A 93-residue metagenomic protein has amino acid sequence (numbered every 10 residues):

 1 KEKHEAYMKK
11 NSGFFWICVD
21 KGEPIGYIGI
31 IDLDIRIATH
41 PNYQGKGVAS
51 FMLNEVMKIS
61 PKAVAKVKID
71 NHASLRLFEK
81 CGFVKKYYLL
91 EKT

Functional and structural regions predicted by a protein language model:
K1-F14: Active-site rim helix/loop that mediates acceptor-substrate recognition in acyltransferases
E2-K3, P24, H72-A73: Short alpha-helical
N11, G26-L33: A conserved beta-strand-loop-helix scaffold within acyl/acetyltransferase catalytic domains
G13, K86-L89: Short hydrophobic/aromatic beta-strand or adjacent loop that forms the aromatic wall/cage of a ligand/substrate-binding
G13-G26: Conserved beta-hairpin
V19, I31-V48, V67-K68: A short, internal acetyl-CoA/4′-phosphopantetheine-binding micro-motif in the GNAT/acyltransferase core
G45-I59, H72-K80: Conserved acetyl-CoA-binding loop-helix of GNAT-fold acetyltransferases
A65-V84, E91-K92: Conserved beta-strand-loop-alpha-helix junction that forms the acyl-donor binding cleft
